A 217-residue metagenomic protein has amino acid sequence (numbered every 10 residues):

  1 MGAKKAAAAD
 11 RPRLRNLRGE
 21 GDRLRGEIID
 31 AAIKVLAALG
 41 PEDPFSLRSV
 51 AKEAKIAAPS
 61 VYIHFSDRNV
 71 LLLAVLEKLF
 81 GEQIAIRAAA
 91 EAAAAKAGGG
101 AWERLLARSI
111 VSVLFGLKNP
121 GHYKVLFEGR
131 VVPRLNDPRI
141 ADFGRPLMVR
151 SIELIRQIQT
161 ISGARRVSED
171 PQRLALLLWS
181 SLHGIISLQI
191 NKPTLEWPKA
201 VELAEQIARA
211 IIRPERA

Functional and structural regions predicted by a protein language model:
M1-R23, K34, E91-A94, A217: N-terminal intrinsically disordered/low-complexity leader segments
L24-I33, V50, V75-Q83, S151: Generic hydrophobic, amphipathic alpha-helix propensity
E27, A38-V70, A74: Helix-turn-helix
A31-A38, F115: Short amphipathic alpha-helical elements of helix-turn-helix/winged-helix folds
K78-A107, P138-A141, V149, Q157: Amphipathic alpha-helical linker/stalk segments
A88-G121, P171-L178: Hydrophobic alpha-helical connector segments
L114-E153, T194: Short secondary-structure transition hinges
R134-A141, R145, I158-R209: Hydrophobic/aromatic-rich alpha-helical bundle segments in the mid-to-C-terminal region
